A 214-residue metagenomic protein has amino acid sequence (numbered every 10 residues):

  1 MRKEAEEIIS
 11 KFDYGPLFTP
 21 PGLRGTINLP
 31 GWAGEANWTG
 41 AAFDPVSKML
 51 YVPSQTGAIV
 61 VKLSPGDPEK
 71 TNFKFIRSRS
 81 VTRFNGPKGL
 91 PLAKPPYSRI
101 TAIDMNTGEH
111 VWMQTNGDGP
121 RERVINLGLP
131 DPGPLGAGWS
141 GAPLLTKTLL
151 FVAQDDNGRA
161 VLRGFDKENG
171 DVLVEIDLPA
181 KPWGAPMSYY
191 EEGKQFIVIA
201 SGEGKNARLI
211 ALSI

Functional and structural regions predicted by a protein language model:
M1-I214: Beta-sheet-rich non-transmembrane sensory/scaffold domains
